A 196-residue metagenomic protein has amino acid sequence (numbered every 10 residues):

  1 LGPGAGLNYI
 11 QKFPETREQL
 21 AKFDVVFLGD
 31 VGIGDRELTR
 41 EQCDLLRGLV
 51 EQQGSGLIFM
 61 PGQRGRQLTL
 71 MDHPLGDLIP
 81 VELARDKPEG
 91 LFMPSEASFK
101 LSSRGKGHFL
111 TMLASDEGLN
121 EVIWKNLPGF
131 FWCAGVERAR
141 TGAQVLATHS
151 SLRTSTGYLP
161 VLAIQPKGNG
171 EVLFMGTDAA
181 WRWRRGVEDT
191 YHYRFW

Functional and structural regions predicted by a protein language model:
L1-W196: Acidic, S/T/G-rich, low-cysteine, solvent-exposed domains in lumenal/extracellular/periplasmic regions of secretory
